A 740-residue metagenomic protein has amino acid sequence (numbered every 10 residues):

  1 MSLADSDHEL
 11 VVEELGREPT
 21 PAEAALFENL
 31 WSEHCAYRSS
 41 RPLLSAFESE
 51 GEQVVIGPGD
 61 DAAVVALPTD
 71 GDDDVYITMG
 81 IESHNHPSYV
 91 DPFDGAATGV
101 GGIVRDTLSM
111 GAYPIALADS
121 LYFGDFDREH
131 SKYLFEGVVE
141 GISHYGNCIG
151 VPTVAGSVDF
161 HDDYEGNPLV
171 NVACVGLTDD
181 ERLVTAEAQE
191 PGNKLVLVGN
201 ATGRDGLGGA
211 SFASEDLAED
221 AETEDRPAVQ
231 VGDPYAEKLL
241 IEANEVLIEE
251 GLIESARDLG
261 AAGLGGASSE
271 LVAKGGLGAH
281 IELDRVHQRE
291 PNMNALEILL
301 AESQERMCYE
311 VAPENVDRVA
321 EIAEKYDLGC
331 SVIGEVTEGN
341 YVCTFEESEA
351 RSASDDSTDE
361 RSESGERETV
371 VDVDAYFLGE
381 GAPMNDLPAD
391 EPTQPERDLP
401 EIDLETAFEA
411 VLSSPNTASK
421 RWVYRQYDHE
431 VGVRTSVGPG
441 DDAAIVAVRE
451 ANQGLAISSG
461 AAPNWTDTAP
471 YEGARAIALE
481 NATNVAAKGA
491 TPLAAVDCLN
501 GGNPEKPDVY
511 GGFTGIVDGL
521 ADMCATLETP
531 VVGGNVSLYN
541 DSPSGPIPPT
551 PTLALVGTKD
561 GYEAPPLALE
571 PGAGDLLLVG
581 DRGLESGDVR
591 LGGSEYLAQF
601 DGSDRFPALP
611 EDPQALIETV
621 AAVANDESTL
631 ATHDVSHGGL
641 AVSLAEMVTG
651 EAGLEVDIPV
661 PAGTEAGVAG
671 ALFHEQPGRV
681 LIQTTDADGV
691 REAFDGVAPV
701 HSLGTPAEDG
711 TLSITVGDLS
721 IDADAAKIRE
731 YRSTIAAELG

Functional and structural regions predicted by a protein language model:
M1-A66: N-terminal amphipathic, basic-rich helices that act as targeting or association modules
L3, L15-P19, E28-C35, I56 (+25 more regions): Catalytic cores of large soluble enzymes that bind and process phosphate-bearing ligands
D5-A24, N167-P168, G260-V411, M523 (+2 more regions): Glycine-/charge-enriched secondary-structure boundary and capping motifs
E33-C35, N85-P87, F123-F126, F160-E165 (+20 more regions): Flexible loop/turn segments at secondary-structure boundaries
C35, E48, V54-D94, T98 (+8 more regions): Non-catalytic terminal/interface segments that mediate subunit docking, oligomerization, and allosteric communication
G51, V104, D159-F160, R182-A186 (+14 more regions): Generic recognition of flexible, low-complexity loop/linker segments
L67-Y89, F93-A97, G101-V138, I142-Y326 (+3 more regions): Mobile "lid/hinge" segments at catalytic clefts and subdomain interfaces of large enzymes
L134-P152, A279-H280, Y510-S537: A glycine-rich helix N-cap at a beta->alpha junction
